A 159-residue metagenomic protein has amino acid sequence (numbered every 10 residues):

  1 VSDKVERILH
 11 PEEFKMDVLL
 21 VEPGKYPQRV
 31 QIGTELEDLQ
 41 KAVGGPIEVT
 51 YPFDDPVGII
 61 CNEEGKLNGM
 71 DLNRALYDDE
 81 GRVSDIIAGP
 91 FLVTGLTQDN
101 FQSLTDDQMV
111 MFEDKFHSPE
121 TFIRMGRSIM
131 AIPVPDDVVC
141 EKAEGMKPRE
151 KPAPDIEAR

Functional and structural regions predicted by a protein language model:
I8-A42, P46-P148: Detector for the mature cores of small, proteolytically processed and post-translationally modified peptide effectors
E144-R159: Non-Sec secretion/translocation targeting segments of pathogen effectors
